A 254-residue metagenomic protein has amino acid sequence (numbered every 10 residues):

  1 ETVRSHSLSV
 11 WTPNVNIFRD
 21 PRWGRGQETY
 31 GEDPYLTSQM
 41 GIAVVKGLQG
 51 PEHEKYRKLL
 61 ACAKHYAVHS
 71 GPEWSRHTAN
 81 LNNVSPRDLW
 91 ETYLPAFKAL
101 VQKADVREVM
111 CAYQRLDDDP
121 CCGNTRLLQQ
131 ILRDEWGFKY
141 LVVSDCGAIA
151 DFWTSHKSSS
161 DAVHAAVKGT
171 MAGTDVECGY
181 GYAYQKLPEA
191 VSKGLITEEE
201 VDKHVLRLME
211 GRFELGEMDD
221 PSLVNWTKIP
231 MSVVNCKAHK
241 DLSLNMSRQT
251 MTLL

Functional and structural regions predicted by a protein language model:
E1-L254: Glycoside hydrolase catalytic-domain context in secreted enzymes
